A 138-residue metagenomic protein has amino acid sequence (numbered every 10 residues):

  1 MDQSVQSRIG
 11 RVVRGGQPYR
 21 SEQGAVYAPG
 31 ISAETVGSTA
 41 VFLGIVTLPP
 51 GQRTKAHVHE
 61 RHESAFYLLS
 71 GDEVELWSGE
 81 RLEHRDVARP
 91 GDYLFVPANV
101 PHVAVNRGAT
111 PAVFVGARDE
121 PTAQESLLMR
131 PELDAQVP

Functional and structural regions predicted by a protein language model:
M1-V41, K55-A56, M129-P138: A short, N-terminal "cap"/entry segment at the start of jelly-roll beta-barrel domains of the cupin/DSBH fold
V36-T39, L48-R53, G71-V74, E120: Short, charged/polar surface micro-motifs in flexible loops or helix N-caps
L43-V46, A65, F95, T110-L127: A short hydrophobic beta-strand segment most commonly corresponding to one strand of the jelly-roll/cupin
G44-E60: Conserved short histidine dyad/triad with adjacent acidic residue
P49, A88-R107, A117-D119: Conserved metal-binding segment of the jelly-roll/cupin
Q52, R61-H62, D72, R81 (+3 more regions): A generic "binding-loop/recognition-motif" signal
R53, E63-P90: A short beta-strand-loop-beta hairpin characteristic of the jelly-roll/cupin
